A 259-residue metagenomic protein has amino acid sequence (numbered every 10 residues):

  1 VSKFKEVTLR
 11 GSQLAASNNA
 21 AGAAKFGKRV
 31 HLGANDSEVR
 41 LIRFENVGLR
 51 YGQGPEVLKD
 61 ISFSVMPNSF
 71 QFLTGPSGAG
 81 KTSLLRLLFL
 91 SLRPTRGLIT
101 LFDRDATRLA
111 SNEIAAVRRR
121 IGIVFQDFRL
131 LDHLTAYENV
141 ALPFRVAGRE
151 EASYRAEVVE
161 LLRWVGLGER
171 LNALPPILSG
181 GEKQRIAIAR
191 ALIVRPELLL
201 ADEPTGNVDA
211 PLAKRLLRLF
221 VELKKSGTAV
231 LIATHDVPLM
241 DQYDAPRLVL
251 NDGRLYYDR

Functional and structural regions predicted by a protein language model:
F89: Helix-to-loop junction immediately C-terminal to a conserved catalytic motif
G97-D105: Conserved ABC transporter NBD signature motif
A106-G122, K225: ABC ATPase NBD coupling module
L134-L142: Short coil-to-helix segment of the ABC ATPase nucleotide-binding domain corresponding to the Q-loop/switch region
L174-L178, E182: Conserved ABC ATPase signature
I193-E197: A short, proline-enriched helix->beta-strand linker immediately N-terminal to the Walker B motif in ABC-type P-loop
L199-D202: Catalytic Walker B motif of ABC-type/P-loop ATPase nucleotide-binding domains
